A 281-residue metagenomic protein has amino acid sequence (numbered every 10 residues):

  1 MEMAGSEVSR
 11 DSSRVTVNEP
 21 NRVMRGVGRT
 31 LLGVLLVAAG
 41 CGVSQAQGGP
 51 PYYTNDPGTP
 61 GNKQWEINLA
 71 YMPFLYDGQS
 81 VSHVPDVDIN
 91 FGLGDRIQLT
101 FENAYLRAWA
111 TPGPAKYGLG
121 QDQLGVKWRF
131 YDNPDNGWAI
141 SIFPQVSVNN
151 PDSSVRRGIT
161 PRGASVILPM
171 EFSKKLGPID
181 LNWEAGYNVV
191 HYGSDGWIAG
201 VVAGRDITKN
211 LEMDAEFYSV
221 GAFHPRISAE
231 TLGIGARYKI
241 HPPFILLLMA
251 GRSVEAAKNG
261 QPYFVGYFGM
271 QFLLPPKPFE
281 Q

Functional and structural regions predicted by a protein language model:
M1-P50, K277-Q281: Cleavable N-terminal export/targeting peptides
A46-Q281: Transmembrane beta-barrel domains of Gram-negative outer membranes and organellar outer membranes
